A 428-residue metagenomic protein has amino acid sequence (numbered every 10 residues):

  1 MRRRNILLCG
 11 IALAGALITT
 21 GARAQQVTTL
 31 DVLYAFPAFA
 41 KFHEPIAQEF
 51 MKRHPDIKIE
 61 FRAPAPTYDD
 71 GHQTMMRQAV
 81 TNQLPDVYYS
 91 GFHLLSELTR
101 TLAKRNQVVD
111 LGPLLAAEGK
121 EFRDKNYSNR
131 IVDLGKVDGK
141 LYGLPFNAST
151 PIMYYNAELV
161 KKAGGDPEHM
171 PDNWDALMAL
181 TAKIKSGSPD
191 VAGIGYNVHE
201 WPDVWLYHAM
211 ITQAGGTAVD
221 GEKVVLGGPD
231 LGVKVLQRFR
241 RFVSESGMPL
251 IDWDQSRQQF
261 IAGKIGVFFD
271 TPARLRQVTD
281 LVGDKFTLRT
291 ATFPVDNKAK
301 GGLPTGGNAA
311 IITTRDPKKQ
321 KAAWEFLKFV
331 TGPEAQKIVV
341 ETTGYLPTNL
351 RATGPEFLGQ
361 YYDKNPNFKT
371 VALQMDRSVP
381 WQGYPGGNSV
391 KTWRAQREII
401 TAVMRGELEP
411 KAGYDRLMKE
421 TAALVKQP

Functional and structural regions predicted by a protein language model:
Q26-P37, I57-P64, D86-V87, Y142 (+1 more regions): Short, well-ordered beta-strand elements
A38-K58, Q396, Y414: Short, polar/charged alpha-helical segment
E49-K52, D56-Y127, K162-G164, H169 (+2 more regions): Extracytoplasmic "Venus flytrap"/periplasmic binding protein-like
K52-R53, K58, T81, K161-A163 (+5 more regions): Extracytoplasmic/periplasmic substrate-recognition and gating elements
H93-T150, M178, L206, G283 (+3 more regions): Hinge/lid segment of periplasmic solute-binding proteins
D133, V137-F146, P151, D175-V224 (+2 more regions): Extracytoplasmic/periplasmic solute-binding protein
M178-K185, G221-L250, F293: Glycine-centered hinge/linker elements that transmit conformational signals in sensory and ligand-binding systems
L250, N367-E420: C-terminal capping/gating helix-and-loop segments adjacent to ligand/active sites or protein-protein/ligand interfaces
